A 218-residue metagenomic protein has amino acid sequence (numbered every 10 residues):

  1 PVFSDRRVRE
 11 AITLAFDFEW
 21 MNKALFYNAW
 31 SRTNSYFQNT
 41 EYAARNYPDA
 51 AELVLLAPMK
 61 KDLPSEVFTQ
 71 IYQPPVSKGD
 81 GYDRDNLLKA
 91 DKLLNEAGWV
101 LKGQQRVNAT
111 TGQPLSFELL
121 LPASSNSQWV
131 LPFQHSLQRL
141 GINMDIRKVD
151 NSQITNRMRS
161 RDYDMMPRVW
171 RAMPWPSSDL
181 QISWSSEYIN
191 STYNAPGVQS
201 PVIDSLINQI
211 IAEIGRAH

Functional and structural regions predicted by a protein language model:
P1-Y36, T40-R216: Extracytoplasmic/periplasmic ligand-capture domains
